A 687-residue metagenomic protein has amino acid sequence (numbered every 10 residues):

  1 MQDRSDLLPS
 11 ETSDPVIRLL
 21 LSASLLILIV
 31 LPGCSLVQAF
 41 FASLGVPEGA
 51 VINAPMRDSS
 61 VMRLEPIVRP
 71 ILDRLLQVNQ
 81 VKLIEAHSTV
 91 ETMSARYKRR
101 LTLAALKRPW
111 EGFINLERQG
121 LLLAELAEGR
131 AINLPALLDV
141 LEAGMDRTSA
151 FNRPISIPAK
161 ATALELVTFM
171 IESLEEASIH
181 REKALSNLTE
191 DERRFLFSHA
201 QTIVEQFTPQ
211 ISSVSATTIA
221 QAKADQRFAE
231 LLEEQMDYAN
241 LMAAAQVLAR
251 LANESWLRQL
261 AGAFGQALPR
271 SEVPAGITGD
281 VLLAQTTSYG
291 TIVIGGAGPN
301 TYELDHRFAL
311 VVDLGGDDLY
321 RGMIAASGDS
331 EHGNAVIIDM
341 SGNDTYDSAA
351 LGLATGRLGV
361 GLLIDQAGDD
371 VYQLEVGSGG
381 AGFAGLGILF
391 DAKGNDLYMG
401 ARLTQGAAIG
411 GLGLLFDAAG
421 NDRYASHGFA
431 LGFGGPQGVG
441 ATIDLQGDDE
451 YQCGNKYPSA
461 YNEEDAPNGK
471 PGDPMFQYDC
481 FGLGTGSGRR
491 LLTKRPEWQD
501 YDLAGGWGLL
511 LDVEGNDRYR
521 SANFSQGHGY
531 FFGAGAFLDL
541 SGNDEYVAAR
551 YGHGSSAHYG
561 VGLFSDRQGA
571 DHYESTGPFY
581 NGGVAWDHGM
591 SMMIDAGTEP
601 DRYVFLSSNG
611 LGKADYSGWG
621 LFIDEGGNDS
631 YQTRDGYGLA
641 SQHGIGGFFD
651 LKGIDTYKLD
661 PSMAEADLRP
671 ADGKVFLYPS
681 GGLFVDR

Functional and structural regions predicted by a protein language model:
M1-I17: N-terminal secretory signal peptides that target proteins for export/translocation
E11, R18-S22, L26-A297: Terminal non-domain segments
A244-H332, W498, G505-D512, L683-D686: N-terminal segments that cap or nucleate solenoid repeat domains
G290-G295, F308-G315, D329-S341, L358-Q366 (+12 more regions): Well-ordered beta-strand segments characteristic of repetitive beta-sheet solenoids
G298-N300, F308, G316-R321, A326-S327 (+21 more regions): Extracellular beta-strand scaffolds
L353-A354, G406, A430-F433, Q452-Y501 (+5 more regions): Acidic/polar low-complexity surface segments
L415, T485-T493, R518-Y519, F537 (+3 more regions): Short, flexible domain-boundary/linker segments around small modular repeats
G647-R687: Leucine-rich solenoid repeat scaffolds
